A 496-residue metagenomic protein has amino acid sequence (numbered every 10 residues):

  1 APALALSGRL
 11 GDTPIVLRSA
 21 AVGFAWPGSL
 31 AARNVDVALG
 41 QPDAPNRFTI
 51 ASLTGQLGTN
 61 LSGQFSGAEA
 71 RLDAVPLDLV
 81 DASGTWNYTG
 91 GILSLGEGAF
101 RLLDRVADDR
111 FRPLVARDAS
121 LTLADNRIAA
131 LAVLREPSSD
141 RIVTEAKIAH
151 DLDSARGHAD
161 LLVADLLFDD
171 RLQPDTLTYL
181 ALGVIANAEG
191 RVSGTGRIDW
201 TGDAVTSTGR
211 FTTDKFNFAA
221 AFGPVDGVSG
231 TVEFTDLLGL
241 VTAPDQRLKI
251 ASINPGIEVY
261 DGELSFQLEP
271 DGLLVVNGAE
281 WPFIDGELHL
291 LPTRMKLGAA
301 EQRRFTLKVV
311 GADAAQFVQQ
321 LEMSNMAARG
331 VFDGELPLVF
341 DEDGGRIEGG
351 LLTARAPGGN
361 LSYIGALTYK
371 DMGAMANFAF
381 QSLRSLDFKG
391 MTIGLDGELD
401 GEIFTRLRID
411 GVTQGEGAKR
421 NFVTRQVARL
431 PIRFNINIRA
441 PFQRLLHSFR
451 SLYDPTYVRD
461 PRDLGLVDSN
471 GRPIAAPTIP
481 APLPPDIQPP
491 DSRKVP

Functional and structural regions predicted by a protein language model:
A1-T195, S207, D214, F218-N325 (+2 more regions): Interface amphipathic segments
F332-D333: Short, solvent-exposed loop/turn segments enriched in Ser/Thr/Gly
I347-L367: Short helix-loop boundary/capping segments
